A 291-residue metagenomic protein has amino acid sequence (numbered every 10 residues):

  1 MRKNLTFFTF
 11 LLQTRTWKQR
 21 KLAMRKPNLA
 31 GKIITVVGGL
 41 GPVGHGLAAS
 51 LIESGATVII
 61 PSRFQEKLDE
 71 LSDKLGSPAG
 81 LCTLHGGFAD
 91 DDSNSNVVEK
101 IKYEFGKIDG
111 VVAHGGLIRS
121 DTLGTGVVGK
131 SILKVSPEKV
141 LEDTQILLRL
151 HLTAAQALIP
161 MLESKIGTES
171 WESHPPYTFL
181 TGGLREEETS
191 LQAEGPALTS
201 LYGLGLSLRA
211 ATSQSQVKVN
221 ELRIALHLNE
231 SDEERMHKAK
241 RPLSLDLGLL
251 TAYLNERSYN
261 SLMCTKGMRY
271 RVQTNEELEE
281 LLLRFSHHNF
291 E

Functional and structural regions predicted by a protein language model:
F10-G39, Y103, N260: Flexible N-terminal pre-Rossmann segment of NAD(P)-dependent oxidoreductases
L40, A48: N-terminal Rossmann NAD(P)H-binding glycine-rich loop of SDR-like oxidoreductase domains
G55-E70: Conserved glycine-rich Rossmann-like NAD(P)H-binding loop of the short-chain dehydrogenase/reductase
L75-D92: Rossmann-fold cofactor-recognition segment
A89-E104: Conserved Rossmann-fold cofactor-binding substructure of NAD(P)-dependent oxidoreductases
V112-V128: Conserved NAD(P)H cofactor-binding loop of Rossmann-fold oxidoreductase domains
L117, S131-A154, E163-S213, R223-L226: Catalytic loop of short-chain dehydrogenase/reductase
A210-E291: C-terminal helical subdomain
